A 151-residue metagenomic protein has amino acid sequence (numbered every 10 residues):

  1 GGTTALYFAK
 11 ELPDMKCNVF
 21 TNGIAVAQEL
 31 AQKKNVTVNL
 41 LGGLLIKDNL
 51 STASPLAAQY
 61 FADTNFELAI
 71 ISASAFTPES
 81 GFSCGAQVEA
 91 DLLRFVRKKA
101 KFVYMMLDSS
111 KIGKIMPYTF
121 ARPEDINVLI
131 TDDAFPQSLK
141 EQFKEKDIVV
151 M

Functional and structural regions predicted by a protein language model:
G1-D14, T21: Helix-turn-helix/homeodomain-like alpha-helical modules used for DNA recognition and transcription-factor dimerization
F20, I24-M151: Conserved phosphate- and dinucleotide-binding cores of soluble alpha/beta proteins, encompassing both enzyme active
